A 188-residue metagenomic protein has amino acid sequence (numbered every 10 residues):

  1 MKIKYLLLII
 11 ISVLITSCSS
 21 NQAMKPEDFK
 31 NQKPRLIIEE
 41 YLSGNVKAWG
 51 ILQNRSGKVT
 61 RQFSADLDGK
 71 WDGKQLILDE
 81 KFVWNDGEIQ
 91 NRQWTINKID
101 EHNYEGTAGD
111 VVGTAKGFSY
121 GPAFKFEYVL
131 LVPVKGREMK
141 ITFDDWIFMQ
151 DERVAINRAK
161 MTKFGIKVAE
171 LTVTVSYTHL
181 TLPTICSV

Functional and structural regions predicted by a protein language model:
M1-L7: Bacterial N-terminal signal peptides that target proteins for export
T16-S17: C-terminal motif of bacterial Sec signal peptides marking the signal peptidase cleavage site
S20-M24: Bacterial lipoprotein signal-peptidase II cleavage site
F29-N45: N-terminal helix-cap/turn-to-beta initiation motif at the start of protein domains
W49, Q53-V134: Central antiparallel beta-sheet cores of small beta-barrel/beta-sandwich binding domains
T107-F164, E170-T174: Mature, soluble, non-transmembrane domains
T178-T184: Conserved small/polar residues in nucleotide/adenosyl-binding loops
